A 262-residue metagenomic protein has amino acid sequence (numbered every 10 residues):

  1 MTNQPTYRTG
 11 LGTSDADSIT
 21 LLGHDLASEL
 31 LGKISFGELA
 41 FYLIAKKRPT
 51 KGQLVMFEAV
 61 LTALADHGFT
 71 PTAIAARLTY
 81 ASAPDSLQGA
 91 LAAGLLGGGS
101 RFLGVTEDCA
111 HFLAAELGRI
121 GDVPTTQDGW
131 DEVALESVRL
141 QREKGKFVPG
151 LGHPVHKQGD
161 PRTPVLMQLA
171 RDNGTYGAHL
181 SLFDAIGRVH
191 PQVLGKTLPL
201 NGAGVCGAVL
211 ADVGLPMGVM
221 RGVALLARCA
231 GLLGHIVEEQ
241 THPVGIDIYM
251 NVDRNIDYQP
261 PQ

Functional and structural regions predicted by a protein language model:
M1-Q262: Non-transmembrane, aqueous-exposed alpha-helical and coiled segments at domain scale
